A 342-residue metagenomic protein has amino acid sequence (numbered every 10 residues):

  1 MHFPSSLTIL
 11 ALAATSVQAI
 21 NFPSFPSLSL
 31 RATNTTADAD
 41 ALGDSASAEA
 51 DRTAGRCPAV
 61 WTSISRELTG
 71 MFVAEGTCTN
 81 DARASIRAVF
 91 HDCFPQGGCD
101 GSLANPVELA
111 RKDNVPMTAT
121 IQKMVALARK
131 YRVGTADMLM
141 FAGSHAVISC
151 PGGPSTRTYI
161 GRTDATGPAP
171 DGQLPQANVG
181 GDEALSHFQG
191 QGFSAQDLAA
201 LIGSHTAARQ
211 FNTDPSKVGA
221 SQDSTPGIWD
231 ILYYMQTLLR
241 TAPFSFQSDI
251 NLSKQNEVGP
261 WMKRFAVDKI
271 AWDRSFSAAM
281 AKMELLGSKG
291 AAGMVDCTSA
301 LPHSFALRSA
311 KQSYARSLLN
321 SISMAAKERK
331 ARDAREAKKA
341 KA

Functional and structural regions predicted by a protein language model:
F3-A19: Cleavable N-terminal signal peptides of Sec/SRP-targeted secreted and luminal proteins
Q18-A342: Catalytic cores of secreted/periplasmic or lumenal enzymes
